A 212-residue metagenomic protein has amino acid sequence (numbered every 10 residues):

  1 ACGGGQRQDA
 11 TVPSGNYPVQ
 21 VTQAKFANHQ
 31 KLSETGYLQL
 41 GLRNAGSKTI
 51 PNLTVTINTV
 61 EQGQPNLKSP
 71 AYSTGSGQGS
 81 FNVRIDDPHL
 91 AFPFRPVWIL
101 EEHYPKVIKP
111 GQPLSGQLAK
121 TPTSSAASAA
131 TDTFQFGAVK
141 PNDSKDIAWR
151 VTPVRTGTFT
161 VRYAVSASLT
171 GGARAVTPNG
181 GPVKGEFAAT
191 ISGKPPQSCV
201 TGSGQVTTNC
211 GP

Functional and structural regions predicted by a protein language model:
G5-T35, V60-Q62, V83, I191-C210: Low-complexity, acidic Ser/Thr/Pro/Gly-rich terminal tails and inter-domain linkers that flank the onset of structured
L32-P51: Short beta-strand elements of extracellular/lumenal beta-sandwich folds
G36, A138-R150: Short Pro-Gly-centered flexible turn/kink motifs
G41-N44, V151, V165: Hydrophobic beta-strand positions in extracellular immunoglobulin-like domains
R43-T49, V60-Q62, V154-T156: Short solvent-exposed strand-capping/beta-turn motif centered on an Asx-Ser/Thr pair
I57-D132: A surface/secretory-pathway sequence property marking extracellular, secreted, or lumenal proteins enriched
S128, D146, P153-P212: Terminal connector regions
